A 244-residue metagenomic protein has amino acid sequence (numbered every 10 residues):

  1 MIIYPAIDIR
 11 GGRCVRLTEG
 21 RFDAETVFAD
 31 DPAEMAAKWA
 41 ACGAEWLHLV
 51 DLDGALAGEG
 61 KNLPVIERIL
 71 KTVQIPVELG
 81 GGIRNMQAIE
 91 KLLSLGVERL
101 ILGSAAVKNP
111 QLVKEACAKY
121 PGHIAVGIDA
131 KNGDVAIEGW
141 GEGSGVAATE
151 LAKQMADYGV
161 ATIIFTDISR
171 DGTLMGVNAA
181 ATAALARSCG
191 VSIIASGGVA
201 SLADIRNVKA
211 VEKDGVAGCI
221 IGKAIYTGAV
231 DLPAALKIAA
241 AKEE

Functional and structural regions predicted by a protein language model:
I2-A6, W46, Q74-E78, E98-I101 (+5 more regions): Structural preference for beta-strand elements that scaffold enzyme active sites
D8, W39, L47, L79 (+6 more regions): Conserved, mostly hydrophobic/aromatic
G12-V15, E19-D23, E90-L93, V97-D171: Conserved anion-binding
W46-P64, S104, F165-M175: Glycine-rich, proline-tolerant flexible connector loops at the mouths of alpha/beta enzymes
D53, K61-A118: Glycine/small-residue-rich loop that forms an oxyanion/phosphate-binding "nest" at active or ligand-binding sites
G60-E67, P110, G141-E150, M175-A184: Charged helix-capping and loop-helix junction motifs
V73, V77-R99, A180-G215, A235: Catalytic cores of alpha/beta
L112-K119, K209-C219, I225-E244: C-terminal helical cap(s) of enzyme catalytic domains, especially alpha/beta-barrels
